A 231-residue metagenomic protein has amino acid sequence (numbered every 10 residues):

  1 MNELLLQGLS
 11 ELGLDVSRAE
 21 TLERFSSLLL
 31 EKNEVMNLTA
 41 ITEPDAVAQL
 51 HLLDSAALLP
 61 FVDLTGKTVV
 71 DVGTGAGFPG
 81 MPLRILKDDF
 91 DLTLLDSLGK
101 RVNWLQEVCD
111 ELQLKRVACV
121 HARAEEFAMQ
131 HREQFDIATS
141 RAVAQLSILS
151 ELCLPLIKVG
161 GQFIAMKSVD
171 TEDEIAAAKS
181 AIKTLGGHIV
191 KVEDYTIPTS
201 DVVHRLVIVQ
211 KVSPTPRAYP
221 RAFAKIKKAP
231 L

Functional and structural regions predicted by a protein language model:
M1-L38: N-terminal auxiliary segments of SAM/dcSAM-dependent transferases
L9, N33, V108-C109, K179-I182: Conserved hydrophobic residues forming the short capping helix/wall of the S-adenosyl-L-methionine
E31, V35, V47-G66: Conserved alpha-helix/loop element of class I SAM-dependent methyltransferases that forms part of the SAM/SAH-binding
A56-A142, S150-E151: Conserved SAM/SAH cofactor-binding pocket of Class I
K87, I157-V159: Helix-to-beta-strand junctions that scaffold the AdoMet/dcAdoMet cofactor pocket in Class I SAM-dependent enzymes
R101-N103, T171, I175: Short alpha-helix immediately C-terminal to the canonical SAM-binding loop
G160-D170: Conserved beta-strand signature within the Rossmann-like core of class I S-adenosyl-L-methionine
A176-L231: SAM/dcSAM-binding transferase cores
